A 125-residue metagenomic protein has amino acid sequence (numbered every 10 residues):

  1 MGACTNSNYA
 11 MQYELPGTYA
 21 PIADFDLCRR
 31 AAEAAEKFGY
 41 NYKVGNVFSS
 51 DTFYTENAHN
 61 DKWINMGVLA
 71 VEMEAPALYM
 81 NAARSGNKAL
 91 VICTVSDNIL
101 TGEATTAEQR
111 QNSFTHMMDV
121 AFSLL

Functional and structural regions predicted by a protein language model:
M1-L125: Glycine-rich phosphate- or other oxyanion-binding loops that anchor nucleotides, phosphorylated ligands
